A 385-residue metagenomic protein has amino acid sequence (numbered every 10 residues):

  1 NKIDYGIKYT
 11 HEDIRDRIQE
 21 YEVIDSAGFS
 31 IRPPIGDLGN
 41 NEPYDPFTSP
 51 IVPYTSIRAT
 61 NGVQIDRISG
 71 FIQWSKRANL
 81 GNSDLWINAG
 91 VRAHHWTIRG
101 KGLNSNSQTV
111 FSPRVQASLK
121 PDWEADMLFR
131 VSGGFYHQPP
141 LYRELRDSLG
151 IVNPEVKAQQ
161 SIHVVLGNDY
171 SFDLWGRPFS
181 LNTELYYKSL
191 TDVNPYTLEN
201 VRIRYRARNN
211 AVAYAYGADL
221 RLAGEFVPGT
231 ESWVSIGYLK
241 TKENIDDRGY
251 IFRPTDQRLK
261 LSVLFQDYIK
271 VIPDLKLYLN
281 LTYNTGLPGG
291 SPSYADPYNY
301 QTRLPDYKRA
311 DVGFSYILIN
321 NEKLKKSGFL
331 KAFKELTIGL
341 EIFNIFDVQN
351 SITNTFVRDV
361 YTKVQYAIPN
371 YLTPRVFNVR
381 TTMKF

Functional and structural regions predicted by a protein language model:
N1, G70-K76, V115-L119, L166-Y170 (+6 more regions): Residues on the lipid-exposed face of transmembrane beta-strands in outer-membrane beta-barrel proteins
N1-G102, N182-L185, W233: Face-selective signature of the C-terminal outer-membrane beta-barrel domain
N1-K2, N79-L85, P121-L128, D173-F179 (+3 more regions): Short loop/turn motifs that connect adjacent beta-strands in outer-membrane beta-barrel proteins
Y9-R15, V91-R99, L119, G133-P139 (+8 more regions): Transmembrane beta-strands of outer-membrane beta-barrel pores
Q64-I68, S107-F111, Q160-V164, Y187 (+5 more regions): Residues that define the transmembrane beta-barrel architecture of outer-membrane proteins
L80-I87, Y187-S189, R208-P292: Gram-negative outer-membrane beta-barrel transporters
D122, R130-S132, K157-Y216, E225 (+2 more regions): Membrane-embedded beta-barrel scaffold of Gram-negative outer-membrane proteins
G229-S232, Y283-P292, Y316-F385: C-terminal beta-signal and adjacent terminal beta-strands/loops of Gram-negative outer-membrane beta-barrel proteins
